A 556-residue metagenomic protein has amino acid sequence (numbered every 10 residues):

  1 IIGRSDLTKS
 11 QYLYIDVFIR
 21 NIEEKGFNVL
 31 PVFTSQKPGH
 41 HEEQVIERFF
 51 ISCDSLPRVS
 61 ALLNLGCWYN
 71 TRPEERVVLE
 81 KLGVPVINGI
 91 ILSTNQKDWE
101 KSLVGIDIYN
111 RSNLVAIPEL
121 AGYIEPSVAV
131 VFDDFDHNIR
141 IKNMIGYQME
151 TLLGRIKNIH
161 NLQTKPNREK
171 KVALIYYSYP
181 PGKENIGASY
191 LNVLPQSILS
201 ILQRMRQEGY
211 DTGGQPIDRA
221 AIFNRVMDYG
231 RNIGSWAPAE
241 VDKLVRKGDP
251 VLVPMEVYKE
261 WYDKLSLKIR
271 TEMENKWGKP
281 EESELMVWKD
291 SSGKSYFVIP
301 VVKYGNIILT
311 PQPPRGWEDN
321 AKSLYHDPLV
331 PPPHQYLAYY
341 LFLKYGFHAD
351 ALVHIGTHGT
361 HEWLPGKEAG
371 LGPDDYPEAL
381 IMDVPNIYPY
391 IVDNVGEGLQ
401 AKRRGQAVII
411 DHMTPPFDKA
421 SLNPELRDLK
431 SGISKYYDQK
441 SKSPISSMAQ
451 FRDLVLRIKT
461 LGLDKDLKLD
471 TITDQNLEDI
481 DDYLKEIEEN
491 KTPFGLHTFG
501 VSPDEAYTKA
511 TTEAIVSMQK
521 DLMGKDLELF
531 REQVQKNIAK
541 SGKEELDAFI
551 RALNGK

Functional and structural regions predicted by a protein language model:
I1-K556: Ligand/cofactor-recognition surfaces for anionic moieties
